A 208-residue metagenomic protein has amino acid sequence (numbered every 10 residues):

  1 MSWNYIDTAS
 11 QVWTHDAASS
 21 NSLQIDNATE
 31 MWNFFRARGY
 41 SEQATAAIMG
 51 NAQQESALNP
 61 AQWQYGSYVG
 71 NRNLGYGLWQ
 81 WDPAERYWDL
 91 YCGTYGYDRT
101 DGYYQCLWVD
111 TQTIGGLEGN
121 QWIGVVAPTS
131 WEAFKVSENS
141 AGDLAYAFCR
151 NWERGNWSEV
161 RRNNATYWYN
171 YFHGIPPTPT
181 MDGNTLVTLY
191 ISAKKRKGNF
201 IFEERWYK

Functional and structural regions predicted by a protein language model:
M1-M49, Y68, G155-K208: Extracellular cell-wall/glycan-interacting regions and their flexible linkers
W3-E30, A37, S56-S140: Peptidoglycan-targeting cell-wall enzymes and recognition modules
E42-N59, V109, C149: Short, functionally critical alpha-helical segments immediately adjacent to catalytic or ligand/cofactor-binding
N51, Q80, A84-C92, A145 (+1 more regions): Charged, low-complexity, helix-prone segments enriched in Lys/Glu/Asp/Gln
Q112-G116, N151-G155, Y171: Mid-sequence acidic-hydrophobic segments that form the walls of catalytic/ligand-binding cavities or oligomerization
W131-A133, A145, C149: C-terminal binding/interaction regions
S140-A147, R154: A charged, solvent-exposed segment within the mature domains of Sec-exported extracytoplasmic proteins
